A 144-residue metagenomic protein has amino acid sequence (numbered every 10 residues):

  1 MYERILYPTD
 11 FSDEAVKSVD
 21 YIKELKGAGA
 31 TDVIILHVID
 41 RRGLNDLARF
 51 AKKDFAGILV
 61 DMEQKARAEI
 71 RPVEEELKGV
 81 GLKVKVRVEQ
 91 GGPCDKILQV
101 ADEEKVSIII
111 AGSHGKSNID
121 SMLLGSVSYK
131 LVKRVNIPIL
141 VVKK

Functional and structural regions predicted by a protein language model:
M1-K53: Small/aliphatic-rich secondary-structure junction motif
I34, K85, L140: Conserved beta-strand positions in the Rossmann-like core of class I SAM-dependent methyltransferases
R49, E75-I109: Structural beta-alpha unit
F50-D54, E103-E104, V127-S128: Short, hinge-like loop/turn segments at secondary-structure boundaries
D54-R67: A short acidic, glycine-rich active-site loop that binds or catalyzes chemistry on phosphate/adenosine moieties
A111-K133: Glycine-rich, Arg-bearing micro-motifs that act as flexible, cationic patches
I137-K144: Short, flexible loop segments at boundaries between secondary-structure elements
